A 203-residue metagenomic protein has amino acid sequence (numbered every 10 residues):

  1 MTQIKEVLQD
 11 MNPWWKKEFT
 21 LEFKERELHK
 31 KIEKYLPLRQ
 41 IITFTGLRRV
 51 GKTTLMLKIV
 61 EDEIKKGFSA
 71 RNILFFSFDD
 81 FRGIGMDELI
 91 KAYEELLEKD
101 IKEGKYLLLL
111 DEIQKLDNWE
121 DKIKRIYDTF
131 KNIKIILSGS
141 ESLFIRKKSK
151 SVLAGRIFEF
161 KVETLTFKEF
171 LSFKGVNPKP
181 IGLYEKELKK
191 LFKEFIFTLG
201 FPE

Functional and structural regions predicted by a protein language model:
M1-E203: Phosphate-binding site recognition
